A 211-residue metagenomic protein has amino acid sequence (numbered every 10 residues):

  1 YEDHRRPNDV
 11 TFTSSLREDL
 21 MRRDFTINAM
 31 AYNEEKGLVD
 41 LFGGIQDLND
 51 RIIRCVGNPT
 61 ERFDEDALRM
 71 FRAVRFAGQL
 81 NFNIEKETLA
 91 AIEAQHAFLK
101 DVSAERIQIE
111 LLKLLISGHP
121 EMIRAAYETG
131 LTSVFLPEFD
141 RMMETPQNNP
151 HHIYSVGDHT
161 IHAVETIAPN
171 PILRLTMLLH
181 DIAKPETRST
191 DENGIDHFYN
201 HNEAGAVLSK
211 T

Functional and structural regions predicted by a protein language model:
Y1-T211: Catalytic cores of the polymerase beta-like nucleotidyltransferase superfamily and closely associated nucleotide
